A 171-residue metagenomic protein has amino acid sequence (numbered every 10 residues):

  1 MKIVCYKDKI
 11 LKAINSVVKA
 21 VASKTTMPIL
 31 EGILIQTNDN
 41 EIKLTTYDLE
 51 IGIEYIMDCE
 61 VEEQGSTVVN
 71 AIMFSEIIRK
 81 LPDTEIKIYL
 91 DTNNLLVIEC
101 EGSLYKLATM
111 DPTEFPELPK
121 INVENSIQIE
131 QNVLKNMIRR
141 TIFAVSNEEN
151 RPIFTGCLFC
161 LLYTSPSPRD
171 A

Functional and structural regions predicted by a protein language model:
V4, D8-P28, L104-F159: Intrinsic, low-complexity N-terminal interaction/targeting segments
I10, I35, I42-L44, F74 (+3 more regions): Short, structured motif recognition centered on aromatic/hydrophobic residues
A20, Y55-R79, E149: A cross-kingdom feature marking solvent-exposed beta-strand/loop segments within repeated, beta-rich binding/scaffold
G32, I86-G102, I153-F159: Short, glycine/charge-rich beta-strand/loop segments that flank catalytic centers and engage negatively charged groups
N38-G52: N-terminal glycine-rich anion-binding loops that anchor highly charged ligand groups
T45, I77-R79, I86, M137-F143 (+2 more regions): A structural feature that tracks compact, well-ordered secondary-structure segments with a strong bias toward
L49-I53, C59-V61, L104-K106: Short, surface-exposed beta-strand-loop junctions and turns on beta-sheet-rich folds
Y163-A171: Single conserved hydrophobic/aromatic residue that forms the stacking wall/gate of nucleotide- or nucleobase-binding
